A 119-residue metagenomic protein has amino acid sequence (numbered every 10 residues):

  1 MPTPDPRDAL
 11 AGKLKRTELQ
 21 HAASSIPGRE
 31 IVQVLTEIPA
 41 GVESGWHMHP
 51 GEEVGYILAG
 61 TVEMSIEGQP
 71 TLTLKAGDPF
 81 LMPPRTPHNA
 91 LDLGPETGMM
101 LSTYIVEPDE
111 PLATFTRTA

Functional and structural regions predicted by a protein language model:
M1-L35, L81, T114-A119: A short, N-terminal "cap"/entry segment at the start of jelly-roll beta-barrel domains of the cupin/DSBH fold
P27-R29, G41-Y56: A short beta-loop-beta micro-motif enriched in histidine and acidic residues
E30-Q33, H49, R85, G98: Extracytoplasmic
I38, G68-R85: Short acidic-glycine-tyrosine-enriched beta hairpin
S44-H49, I66, T73, L91-L93: Short histidine-centered beta-strand/loop micro-motifs that create catalytic or ligand/metal-coordination sites
P50-G68, D78: Glycine- and acidic-residue-biased ligand/ion/polar-headgroup-sensing regions
E63, T71, R85-E110: Ligand-binding loop in jelly-roll beta-barrel domains
